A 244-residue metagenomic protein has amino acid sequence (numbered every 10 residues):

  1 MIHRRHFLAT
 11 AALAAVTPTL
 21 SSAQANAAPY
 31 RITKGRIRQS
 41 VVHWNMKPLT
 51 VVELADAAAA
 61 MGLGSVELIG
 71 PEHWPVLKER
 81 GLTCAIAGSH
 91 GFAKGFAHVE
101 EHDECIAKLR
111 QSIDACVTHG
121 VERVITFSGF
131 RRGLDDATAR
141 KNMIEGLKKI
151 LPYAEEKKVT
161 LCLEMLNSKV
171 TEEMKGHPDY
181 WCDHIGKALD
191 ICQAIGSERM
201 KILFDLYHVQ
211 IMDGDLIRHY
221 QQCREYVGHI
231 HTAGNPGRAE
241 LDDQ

Functional and structural regions predicted by a protein language model:
M1-A15: N-terminal secretory signal peptides and thylakoid transit peptides that target proteins across membranes
L20-L49, D56-A57: C-terminal segment of N-terminal export signals and the immediately downstream linker at the start of the mature
R36, G81-C84, V121-R123, K201 (+1 more regions): Structural motif
S40, N45, A55, M61-K149 (+1 more regions): Structural motif corresponding to the early beta-alpha repeats
N45-K47, G70-E72, H90-F92, F130-R132 (+3 more regions): Active-site-proximal loop/turn and secondary-structure-junction residues that shape catalytic pockets, frequently
A55-A59, E145-Q244: Acidic/histidine-rich catalytic cores of soluble enzymes
